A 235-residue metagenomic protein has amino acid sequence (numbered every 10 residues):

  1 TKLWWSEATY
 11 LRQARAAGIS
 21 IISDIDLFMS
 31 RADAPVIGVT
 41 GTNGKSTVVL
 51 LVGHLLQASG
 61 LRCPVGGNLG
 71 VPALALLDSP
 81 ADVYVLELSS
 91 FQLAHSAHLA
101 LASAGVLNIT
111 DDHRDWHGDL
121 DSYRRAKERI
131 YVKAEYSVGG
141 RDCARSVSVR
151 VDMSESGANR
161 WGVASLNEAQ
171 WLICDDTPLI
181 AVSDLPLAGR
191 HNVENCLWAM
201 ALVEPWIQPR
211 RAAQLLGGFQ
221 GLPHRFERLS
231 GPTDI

Functional and structural regions predicted by a protein language model:
K2-S137, R141-S146, A201: Phosphate-binding loop of NTP-binding sites
A17, V182, A188, R211 (+1 more regions): ABC ATPase NBD switch/coupling site
I19, V83, G189-C196, W206-R210: Electropositive phosphate-/nucleotide-binding environments in soluble metabolic enzymes
S30-R31, R190, L229-S230: Short, flexible hinge/linker loops that cap or flank conserved catalytic cores
G44, L185-W198, Q220-F226: Short glycine/threonine-rich catalytic loop with a Thr-x-Gly-x-Asp
P80-R114, C143-D184, G218, L222-L229: Extended acidic/charged loop-beta regions that coordinate divalent cations and stabilize anionic phosphate/carboxylate
S154-N159, A188-N192, R211-Q214: Active-site glycine/GP-rich loop and adjacent strand/helix microenvironment that borders small-molecule binding pockets
V203-I235: Gly/charged, well-structured mid-domain segments that form the phosphate/adenylate-handling core of ATP-dependent
